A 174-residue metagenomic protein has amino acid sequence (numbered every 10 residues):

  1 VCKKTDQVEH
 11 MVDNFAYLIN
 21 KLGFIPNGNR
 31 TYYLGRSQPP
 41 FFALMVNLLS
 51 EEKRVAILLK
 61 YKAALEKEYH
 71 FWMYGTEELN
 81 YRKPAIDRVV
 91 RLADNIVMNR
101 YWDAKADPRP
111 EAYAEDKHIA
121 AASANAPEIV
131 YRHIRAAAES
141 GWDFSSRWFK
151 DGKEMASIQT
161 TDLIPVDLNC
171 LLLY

Functional and structural regions predicted by a protein language model:
V1-Y174: Acidic, mature catalytic/reactive cores of soluble proteins
